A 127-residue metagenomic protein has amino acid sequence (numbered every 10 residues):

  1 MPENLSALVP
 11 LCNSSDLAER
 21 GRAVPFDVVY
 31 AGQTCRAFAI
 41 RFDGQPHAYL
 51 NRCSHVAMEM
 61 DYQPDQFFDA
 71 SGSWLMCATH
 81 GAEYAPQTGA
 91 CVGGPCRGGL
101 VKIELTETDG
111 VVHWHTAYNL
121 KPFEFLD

Functional and structural regions predicted by a protein language model:
M1-S71, A85-P86, G99-D127: N-terminal pre-ligand scaffold of iron-sulfur
C53, C77-H80: Short cysteine clusters
W74: A short acidic, glycine-rich active-site loop that binds or catalyzes chemistry on phosphate/adenosine moieties
Y84-A85, G93: Short beta-strand His + acidic residue motifs that chelate non-heme Fe in jelly-roll/DSBH and cupin folds
V92-G98: C-terminal structural segments of small proteins and small subunits
